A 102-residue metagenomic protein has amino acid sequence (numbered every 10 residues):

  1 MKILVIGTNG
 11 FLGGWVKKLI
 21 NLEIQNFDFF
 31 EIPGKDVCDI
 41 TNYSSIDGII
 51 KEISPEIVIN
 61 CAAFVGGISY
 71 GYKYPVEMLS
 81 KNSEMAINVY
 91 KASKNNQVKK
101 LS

Functional and structural regions predicted by a protein language model:
M1-S102: N-terminal Rossmann-like NAD(P)+-binding domain of SDR-like oxidoreductases, especially those catalyzing
